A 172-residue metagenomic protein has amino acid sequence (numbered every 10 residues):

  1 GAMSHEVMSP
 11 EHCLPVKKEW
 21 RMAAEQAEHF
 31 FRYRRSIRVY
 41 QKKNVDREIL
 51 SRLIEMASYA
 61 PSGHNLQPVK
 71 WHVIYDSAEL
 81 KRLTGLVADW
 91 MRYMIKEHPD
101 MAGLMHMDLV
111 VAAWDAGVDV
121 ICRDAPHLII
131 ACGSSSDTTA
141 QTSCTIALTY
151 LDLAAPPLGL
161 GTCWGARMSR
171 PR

Functional and structural regions predicted by a protein language model:
G1-M8: Iron-sulfur cluster-binding cysteine motifs and their immediate structural context in ferredoxin-like electron-transfer
S9-S51: Specificity-determining recognition surfaces
R34-R35, H64-P68: Short glycine-enriched loop/turn motifs at secondary-structure junctions
L53-S58, H127-I129, G133-R172: Small-aliphatic-rich amphipathic alpha-helix that forms the alpha element of a beta-alpha
E55-S62, V69: Non-catalytic interaction/regulatory modules that flank or connect domains
Y59-P61, G117-V120, D152: A generic local secondary-structure boundary/capping motif
L66-Q67, C122-P126, P157-L158: Short gly/pro-enriched beta-turn/loop segments at secondary-structure junctions
H72-C144: Glycine/small-residue-rich phosphate/adenosyl-binding loop
